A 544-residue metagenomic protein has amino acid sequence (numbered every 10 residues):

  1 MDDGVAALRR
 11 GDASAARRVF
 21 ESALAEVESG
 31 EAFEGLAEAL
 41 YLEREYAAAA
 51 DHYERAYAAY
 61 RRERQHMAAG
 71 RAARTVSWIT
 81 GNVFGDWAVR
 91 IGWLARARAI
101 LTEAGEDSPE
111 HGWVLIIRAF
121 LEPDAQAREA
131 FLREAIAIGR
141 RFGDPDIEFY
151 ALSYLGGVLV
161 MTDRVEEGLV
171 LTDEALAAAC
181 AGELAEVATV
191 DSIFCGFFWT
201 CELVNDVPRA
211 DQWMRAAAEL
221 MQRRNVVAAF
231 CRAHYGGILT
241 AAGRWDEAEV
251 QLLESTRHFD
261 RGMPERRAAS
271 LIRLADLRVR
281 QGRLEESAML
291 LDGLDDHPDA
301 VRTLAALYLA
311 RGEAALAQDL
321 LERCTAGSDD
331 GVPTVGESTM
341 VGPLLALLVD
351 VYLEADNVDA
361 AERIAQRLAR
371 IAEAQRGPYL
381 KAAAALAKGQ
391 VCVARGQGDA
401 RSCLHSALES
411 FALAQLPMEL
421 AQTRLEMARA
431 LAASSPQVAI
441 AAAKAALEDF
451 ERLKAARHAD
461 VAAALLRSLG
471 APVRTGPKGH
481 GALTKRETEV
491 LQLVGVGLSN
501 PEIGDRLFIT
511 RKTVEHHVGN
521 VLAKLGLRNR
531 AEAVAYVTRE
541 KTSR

Functional and structural regions predicted by a protein language model:
M1-A25, G35, I117: Alpha-helical segment of the N-proximal tetratricopeptide repeat
V5-R9, E34-R44, G70-D86, E110-A125 (+9 more regions): Tandem amphipathic alpha-helical repeat scaffolds
A16, A49, V89-R90, R128 (+8 more regions): Single-residue signature of alpha-solenoid repeat helices
R17, L24-A25, E54-Q65, W78 (+10 more regions): Amphipathic alpha-helical segments of tetratricopeptide repeats
V27, E34, E63, M67 (+11 more regions): Residue signature of alpha-solenoid helical repeat architecture, marking inter-repeat boundaries and helix-start
H52, A442, H517-N520: Residues within the DNA-recognition helix of helix-turn-helix
A360-E426, L469-H480: Generic long, charged, amphipathic alpha-helical segments
Q415, A464-R467, V473-R544: Helix-turn-helix DNA-binding segment
